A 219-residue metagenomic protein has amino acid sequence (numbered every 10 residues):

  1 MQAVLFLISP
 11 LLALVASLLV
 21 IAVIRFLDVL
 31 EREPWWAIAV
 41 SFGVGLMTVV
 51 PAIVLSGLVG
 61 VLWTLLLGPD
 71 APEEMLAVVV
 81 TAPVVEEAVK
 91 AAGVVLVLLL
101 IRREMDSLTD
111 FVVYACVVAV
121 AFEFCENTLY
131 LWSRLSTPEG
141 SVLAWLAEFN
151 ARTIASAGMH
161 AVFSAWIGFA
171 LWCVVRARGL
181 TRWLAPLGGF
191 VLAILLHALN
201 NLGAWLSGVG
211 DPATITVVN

Functional and structural regions predicted by a protein language model:
M1-N219: Hydrophobic alpha-helical segments at protein termini of multi-pass membrane proteins
